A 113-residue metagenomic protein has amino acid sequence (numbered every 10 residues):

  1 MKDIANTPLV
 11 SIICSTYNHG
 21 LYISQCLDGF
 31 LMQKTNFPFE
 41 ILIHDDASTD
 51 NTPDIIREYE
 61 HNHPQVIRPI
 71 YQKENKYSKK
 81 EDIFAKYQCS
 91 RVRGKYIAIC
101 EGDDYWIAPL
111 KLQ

Functional and structural regions predicted by a protein language model:
M1-Q113: Nucleotide-sugar donor-binding/catalytic module of glycosyltransferases that assemble extracellular/cell-envelope
